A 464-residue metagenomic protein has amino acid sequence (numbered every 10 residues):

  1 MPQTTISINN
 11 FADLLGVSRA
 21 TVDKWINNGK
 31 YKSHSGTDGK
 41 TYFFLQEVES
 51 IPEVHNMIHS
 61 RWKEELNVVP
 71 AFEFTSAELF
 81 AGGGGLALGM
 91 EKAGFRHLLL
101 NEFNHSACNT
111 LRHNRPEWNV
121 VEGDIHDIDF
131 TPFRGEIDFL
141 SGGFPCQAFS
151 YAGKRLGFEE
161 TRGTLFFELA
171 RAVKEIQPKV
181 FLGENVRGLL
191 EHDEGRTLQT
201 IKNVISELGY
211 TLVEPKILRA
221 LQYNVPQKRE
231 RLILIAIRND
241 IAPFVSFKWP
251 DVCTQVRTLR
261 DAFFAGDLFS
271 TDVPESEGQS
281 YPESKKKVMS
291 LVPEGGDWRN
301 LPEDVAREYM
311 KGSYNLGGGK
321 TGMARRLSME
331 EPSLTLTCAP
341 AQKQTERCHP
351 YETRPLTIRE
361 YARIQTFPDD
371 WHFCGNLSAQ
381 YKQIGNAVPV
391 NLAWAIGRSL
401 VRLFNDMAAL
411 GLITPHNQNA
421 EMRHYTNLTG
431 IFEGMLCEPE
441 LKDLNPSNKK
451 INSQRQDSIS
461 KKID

Functional and structural regions predicted by a protein language model:
M1-T21: Polyanion-binding surface elements
T5-N10, N28-N56: Short helix-start
G16, N27-N28: Residue-level detection of the helix-turn-helix DNA-binding "recognition helix"
R19-T21, H55, E283-D464: C-terminal target-recognition/interaction regions appended to catalytic cores
F44, I233-I237, T337: Short, well-ordered beta-strand micro-motif
H55-Q177, R187-E191, R196-Q199, S206: Core alpha/beta nucleotide-donor-binding catalytic domains of modification enzymes
F130-I137, Q147-M323: Class I S-adenosyl-L-methionine
